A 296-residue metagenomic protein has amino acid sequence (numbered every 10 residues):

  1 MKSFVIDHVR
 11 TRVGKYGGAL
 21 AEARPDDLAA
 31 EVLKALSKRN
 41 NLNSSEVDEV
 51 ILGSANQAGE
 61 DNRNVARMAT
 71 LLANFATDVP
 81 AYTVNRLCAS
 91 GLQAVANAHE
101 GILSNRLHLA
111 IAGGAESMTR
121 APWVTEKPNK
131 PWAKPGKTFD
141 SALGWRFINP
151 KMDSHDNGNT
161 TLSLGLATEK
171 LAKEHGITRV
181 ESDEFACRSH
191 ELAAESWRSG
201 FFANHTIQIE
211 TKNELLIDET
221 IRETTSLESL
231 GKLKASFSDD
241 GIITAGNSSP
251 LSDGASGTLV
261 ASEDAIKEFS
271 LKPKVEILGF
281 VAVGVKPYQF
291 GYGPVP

Functional and structural regions predicted by a protein language model:
M1-A73, P80, A167-R179, S189 (+3 more regions): Conserved active-site "lid/cap" helical segment
R10-T11, A21-E31, R39, E181-E268: N-terminal extracellular/periplasmic Venus flytrap/periplasmic-binding protein-like
A23, S54-A110, A142-R146, G158-S163 (+1 more regions): Conserved catalytic cysteine-centered active-site region of acyl-thioester-dependent Claisen-condensing enzymes
S45-G53, P80-N85, A110-G114, E181-R188 (+2 more regions): Beta-strand segments within the central parallel beta-sheet cores of soluble alpha/beta enzyme folds
R86-E116, A172-F201, G257-A265: Active-site-proximal alpha-helical scaffold in enzymes
A110-K170: Flexible glycine-/small-residue-enriched beta->alpha junction loops that bind anionic phosphate/pyrophosphate groups
E263-P296: Glycine- and Gly-Pro-enriched alpha-helical subdomains that act as flexible, kink-prone "lid/hinge" or packing modules
